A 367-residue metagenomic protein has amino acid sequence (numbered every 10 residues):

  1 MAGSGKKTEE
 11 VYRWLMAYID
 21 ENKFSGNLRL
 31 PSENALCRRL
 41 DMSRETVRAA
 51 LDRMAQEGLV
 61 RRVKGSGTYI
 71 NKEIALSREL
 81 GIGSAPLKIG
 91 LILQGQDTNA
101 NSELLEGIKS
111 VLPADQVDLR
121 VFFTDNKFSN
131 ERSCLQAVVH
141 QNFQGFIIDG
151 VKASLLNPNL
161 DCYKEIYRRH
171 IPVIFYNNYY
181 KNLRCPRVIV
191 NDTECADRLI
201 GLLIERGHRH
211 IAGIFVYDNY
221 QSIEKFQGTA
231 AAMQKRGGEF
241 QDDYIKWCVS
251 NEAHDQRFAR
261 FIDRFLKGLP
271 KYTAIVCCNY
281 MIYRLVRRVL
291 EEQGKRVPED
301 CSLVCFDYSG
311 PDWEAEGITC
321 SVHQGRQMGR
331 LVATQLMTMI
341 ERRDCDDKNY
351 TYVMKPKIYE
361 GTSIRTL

Functional and structural regions predicted by a protein language model:
M1-M42, S77-G81, E106, F128 (+1 more regions): Extreme N-terminal segment that seeds HTH/winged-HTH DNA-binding domains in transcriptional regulators
V11, R184-G213, I223, G228 (+3 more regions): Hydrophobic alpha-helical segments within soluble ligand-binding/sensing domains
L28-R62: N-terminal helix-turn-helix
L76-G145, A230: Amphipathic helical "hinge" segments at domain boundaries
G90-L91, F143-K152, I174, A212-V216 (+2 more regions): Periplasmic-binding protein-like
K152-C195, M281, D307-I318: Flexible loop/hinge segments that line or gate small-molecule binding clefts
D197-G238, K348-R365: An alpha-beta-alpha
D263-L367: Flexible loop/turn connectors
